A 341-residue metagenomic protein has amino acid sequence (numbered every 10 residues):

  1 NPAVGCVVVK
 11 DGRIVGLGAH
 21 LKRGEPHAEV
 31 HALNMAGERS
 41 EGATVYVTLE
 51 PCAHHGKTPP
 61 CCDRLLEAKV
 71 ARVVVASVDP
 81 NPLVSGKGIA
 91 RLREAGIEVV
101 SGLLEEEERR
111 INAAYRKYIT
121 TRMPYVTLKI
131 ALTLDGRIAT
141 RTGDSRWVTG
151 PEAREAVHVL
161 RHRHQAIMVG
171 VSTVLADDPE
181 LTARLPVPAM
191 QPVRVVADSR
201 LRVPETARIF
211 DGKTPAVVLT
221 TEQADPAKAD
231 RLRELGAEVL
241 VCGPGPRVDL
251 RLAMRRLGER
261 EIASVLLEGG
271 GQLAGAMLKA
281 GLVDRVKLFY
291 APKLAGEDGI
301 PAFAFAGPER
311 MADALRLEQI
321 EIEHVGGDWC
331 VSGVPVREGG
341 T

Functional and structural regions predicted by a protein language model:
N1-A3, Y125-V126: Short, small/polar residue-rich loop motifs at catalytic or cofactor-binding pockets
A3-G12, I130-A131, V331: Short beta-strand scaffold segments in enzyme catalytic cores
V8-E107, V193, V217, E222-A224 (+1 more regions): Zn2+-dependent cytidine deaminase-like catalytic core
D11-G18, E107-T120, R208-T214: A short, flexible N-terminal coil/short beta segment enriched in small residues
G24-E25, I89, L103-A131: Proteins enriched for Cys/Gly/acidic motifs involved in redox and nucleic-acid/cofactor modification
E38, E94-I97, S101, R116-T120 (+4 more regions): Generic secondary-structure signature for well-ordered alpha-helical cores
H54-G56, N81-V84, E107-N112, L134-T140 (+2 more regions): Short, well-ordered, mixed-charge alpha-helical segments that flank or form enzyme active sites
Y125-T127, L132-T341: Enzymes that bind and transform nitrogen-containing heteroaromatic metabolites
